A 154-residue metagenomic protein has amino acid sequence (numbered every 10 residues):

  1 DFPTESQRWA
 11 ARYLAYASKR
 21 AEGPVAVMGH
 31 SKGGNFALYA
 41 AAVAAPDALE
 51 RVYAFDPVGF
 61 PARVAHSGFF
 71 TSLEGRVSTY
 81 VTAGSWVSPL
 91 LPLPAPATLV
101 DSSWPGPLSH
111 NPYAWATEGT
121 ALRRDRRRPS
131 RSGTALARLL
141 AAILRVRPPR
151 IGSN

Functional and structural regions predicted by a protein language model:
D1-P24, A44-N154: Alpha/beta hydrolase fold serine-hydrolase catalytic domain that processes acyl esters and thioesters
M28-G33, A37: Gly/Ala-rich beta-loop-alpha elbow adjacent to hydrolase catalytic centers
A37-L38, V64: Short glycine-/acidic-enriched loop or helix-start segments at secondary-structure transitions that form or flank
Y39-V43: Active-site signature of alpha/beta-hydrolase-fold catalytic machinery across serine- and Asp/Cys-nucleophile hydrolases
